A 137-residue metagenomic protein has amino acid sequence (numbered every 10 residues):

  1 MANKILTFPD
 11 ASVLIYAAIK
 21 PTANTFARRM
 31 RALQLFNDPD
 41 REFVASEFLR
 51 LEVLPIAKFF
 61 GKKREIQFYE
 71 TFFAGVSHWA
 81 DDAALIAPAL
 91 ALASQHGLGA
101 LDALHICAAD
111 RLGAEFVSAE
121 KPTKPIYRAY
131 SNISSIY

Functional and structural regions predicted by a protein language model:
M1-A45, A57-F68: Short, well-structured N-terminal submotif of metal-dependent ribonuclease cores
M1-L6, G75-W79, I106-Y137: Acidic, PIN/NYN-like endoribonuclease modules and their adjacent C-terminal/linker elements
V13-L14, L49, L85, H105 (+1 more regions): Alpha-helix capping/helix-boundary segments
M30, S77-A119: Active-site neighborhoods of divalent-metal-dependent phosphate/nucleic-acid chemistry enzymes
R41-F43, E70-W79, A83-A84: Mobile, glycine- and charge-enriched loop segments and immediately flanking short secondary-structure elements within
E52-V53, P88, P125-I126: Phosphate- and divalent-cation-binding pockets in alpha/beta enzyme and binding domains that engage nucleotide-derived
P55-K58, D110: Short glycine/serine- and small hydrophobic-enriched flexible loop segments
